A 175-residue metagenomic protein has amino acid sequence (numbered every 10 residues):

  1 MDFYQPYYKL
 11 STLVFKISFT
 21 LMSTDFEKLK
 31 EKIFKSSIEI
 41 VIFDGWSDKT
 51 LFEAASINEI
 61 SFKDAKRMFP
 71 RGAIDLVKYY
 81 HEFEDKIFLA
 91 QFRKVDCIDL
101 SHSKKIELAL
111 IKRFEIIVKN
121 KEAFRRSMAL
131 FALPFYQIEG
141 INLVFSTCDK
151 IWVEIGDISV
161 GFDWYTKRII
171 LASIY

Functional and structural regions predicted by a protein language model:
P6-L21: Short, Lys/Arg-enriched N-terminal segments with co-localized hydrophobic residues within the first ~10-30 amino acids
F26-E53, I57-F62, R71-K78, E82: Short, amphipathic alpha-helix enriched in basic
E27, F92-R126: Hydrophobic alpha-helical connector segments
A54, N58, S103-K104, V144: Preference for well-ordered, secondary-structure-rich cores of eukaryotic proteins
F83-F92: Conserved phosphoryl-transfer catalytic core
K112-T147: Internal, conserved structured core segments that host functional sites
F135-D157, R168-Y175: Amphipathic alpha-helical packing segments from all-alpha helical-bundle domains
